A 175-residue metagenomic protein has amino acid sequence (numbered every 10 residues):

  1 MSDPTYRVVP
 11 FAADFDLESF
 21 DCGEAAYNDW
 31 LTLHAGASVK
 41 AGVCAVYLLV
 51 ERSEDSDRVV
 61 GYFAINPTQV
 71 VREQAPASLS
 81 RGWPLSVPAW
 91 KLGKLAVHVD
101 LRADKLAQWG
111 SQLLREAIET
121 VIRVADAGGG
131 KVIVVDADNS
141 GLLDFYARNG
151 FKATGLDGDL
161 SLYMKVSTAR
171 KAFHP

Functional and structural regions predicted by a protein language model:
M1-L106, S111-P175: Non-catalytic substrate-recognition and accessory regions of acyl/acetyltransferase enzymes
